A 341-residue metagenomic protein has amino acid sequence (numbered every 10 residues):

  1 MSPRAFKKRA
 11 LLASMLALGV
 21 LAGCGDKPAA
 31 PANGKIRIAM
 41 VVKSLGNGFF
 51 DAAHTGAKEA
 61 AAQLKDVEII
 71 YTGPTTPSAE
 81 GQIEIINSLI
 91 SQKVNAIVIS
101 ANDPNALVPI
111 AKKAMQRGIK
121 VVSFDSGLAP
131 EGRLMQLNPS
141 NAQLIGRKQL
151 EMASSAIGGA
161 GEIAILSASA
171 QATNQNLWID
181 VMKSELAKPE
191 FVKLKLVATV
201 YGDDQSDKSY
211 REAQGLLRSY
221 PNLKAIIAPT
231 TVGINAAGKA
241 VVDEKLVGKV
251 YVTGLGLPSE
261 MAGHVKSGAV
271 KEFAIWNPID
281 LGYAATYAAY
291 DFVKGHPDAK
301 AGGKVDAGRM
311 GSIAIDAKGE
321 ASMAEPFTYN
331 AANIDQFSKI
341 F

Functional and structural regions predicted by a protein language model:
S2-L12: Bacterial N-terminal signal peptides that target proteins for export
V20-G23: C-terminal motif of bacterial Sec signal peptides marking the signal peptidase cleavage site
D26-K35: Bacterial Sec signal peptide processing site at the extreme N-terminus
G34, A170-N174, E185-A187, A288-F341: Hinge/cleft segment of the Venus flytrap/periplasmic-binding protein
V41-H54, Y71-G81, N102-D103, S126 (+6 more regions): Hinge/beta->alpha junction and helix N-cap segments in small-molecule ligand-binding domains
T55-Y71, A187-K193: Signal peptide-proximal N-terminal region of secreted/periplasmic/extracellular or secretory-lumen proteins
I99-M115, G202-H264: Hydrophobic alpha-helical
N105-L144, M152-S155, E162, A168 (+2 more regions): Flexible loop/hinge segments that line or gate small-molecule binding clefts
